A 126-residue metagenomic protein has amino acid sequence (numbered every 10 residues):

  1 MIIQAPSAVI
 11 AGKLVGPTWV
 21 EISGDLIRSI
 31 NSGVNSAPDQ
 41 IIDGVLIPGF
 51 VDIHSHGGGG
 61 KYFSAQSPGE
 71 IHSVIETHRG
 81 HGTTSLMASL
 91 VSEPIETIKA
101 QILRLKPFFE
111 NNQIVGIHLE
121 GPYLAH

Functional and structural regions predicted by a protein language model:
M1-I3, V34-P68, H72, E76: Replace "His-x-His-based motif
M1-N35: N-terminal metal-binding scaffold of metallo-dependent hydrolase/deaminase domains
A5-P6, G12, G49-I53, E120-P122: Fold-independent oxyanion-binding glycine-rich loops and adjacent beta-strand/coil segments at enzyme active sites
P6, V20, D25, D43 (+3 more regions): Divalent metal-coordination and catalytic microenvironments
V9, H81, L105-F108: Change "in soluble alpha/beta enzymes" to "in soluble alpha/beta proteins
W19-E21, D52, Y62, M87-S89 (+1 more regions): Short, conserved beta-strand segments within well-ordered enzyme catalytic domains that often line or immediately flank
S36-P38, I42-D43, Q101-N111: Short amphipathic alpha-helices and their capping/turn segments at secondary-structure boundaries
H56, H72-Q101, Q113-H126: Divalent metal-dependent hydrolysis catalytic cores, especially in the metallo-beta-lactamase
